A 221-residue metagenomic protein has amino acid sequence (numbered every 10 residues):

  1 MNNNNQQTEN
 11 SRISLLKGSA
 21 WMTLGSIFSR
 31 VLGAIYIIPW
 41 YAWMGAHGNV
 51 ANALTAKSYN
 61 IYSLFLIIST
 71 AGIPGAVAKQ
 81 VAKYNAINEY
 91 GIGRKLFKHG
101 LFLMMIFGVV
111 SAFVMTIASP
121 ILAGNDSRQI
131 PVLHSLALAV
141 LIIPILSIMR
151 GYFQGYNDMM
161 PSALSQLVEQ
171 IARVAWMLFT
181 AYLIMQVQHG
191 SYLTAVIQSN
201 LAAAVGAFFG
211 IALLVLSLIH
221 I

Functional and structural regions predicted by a protein language model:
M1-I35: N-terminal membrane topogenesis motif
S14-K17, Y41-L64, Y192-L201: Interfacial/gating helices of multi-pass transporter permease domains
S58-K79, L141: Small-residue-rich midsections of specific transmembrane alpha-helices
G75-S119: Membrane-water interface segments that mark the loop-to-transmembrane alpha-helix transition
P120, G124-M149, A175: Alpha-helical transmembrane segments of multi-pass membrane proteins
I143-S165: Membrane-interface junctions at transmembrane-helix termini in multi-pass inner-membrane proteins
M160, I171-A212, L216-S217: Membrane-interface helix-loop junctions in multi-pass transport and translocation proteins
I219-I221: Conserved small/polar residues in nucleotide/adenosyl-binding loops
